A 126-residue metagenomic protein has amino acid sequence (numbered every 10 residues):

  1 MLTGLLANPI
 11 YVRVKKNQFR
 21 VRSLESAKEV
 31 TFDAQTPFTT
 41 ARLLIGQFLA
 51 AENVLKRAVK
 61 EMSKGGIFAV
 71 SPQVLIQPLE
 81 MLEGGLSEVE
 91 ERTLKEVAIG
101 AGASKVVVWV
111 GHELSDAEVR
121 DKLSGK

Functional and structural regions predicted by a protein language model:
M1-K126: Nucleotide/phosphate-binding catalytic cleft detector across ATP-hydrolyzing and phosphate-transferring enzymes
